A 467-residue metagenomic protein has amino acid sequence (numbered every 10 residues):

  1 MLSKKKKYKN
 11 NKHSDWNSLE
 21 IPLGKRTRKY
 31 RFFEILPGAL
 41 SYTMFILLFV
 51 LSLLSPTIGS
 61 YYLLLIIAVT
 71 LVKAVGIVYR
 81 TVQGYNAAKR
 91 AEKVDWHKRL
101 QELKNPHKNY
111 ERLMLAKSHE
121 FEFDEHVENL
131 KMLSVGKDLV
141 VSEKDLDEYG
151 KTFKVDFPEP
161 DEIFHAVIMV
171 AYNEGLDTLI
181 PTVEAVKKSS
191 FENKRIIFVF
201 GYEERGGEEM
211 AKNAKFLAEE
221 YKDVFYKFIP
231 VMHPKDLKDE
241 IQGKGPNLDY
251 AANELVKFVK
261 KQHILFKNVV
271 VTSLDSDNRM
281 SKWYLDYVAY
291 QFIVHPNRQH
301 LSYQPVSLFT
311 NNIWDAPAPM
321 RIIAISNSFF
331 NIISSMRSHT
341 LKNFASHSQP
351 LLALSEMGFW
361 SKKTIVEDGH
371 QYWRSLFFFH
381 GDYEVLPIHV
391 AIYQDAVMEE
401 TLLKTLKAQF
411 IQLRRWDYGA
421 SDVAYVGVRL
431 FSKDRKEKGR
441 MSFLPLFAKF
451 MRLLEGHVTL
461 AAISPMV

Functional and structural regions predicted by a protein language model:
M1-V155: N-terminal membrane-anchoring/stem segments of glycan-assembly enzymes
L2-Y42, S52, A87-R90, S335-R337 (+1 more regions): Basic/Trp-rich segment in TM-proximal cytosolic loops or flexible interdomain/linker regions
L23-R31, L51-L63, F123, N193 (+7 more regions): Short, structured coil/loop segments at alpha-helix boundaries
Y62-I66, M169-V170, L341, L454: Hydrophobic alpha-helical transmembrane segments of multi-pass membrane proteins
V69, I229-M232, A448: General helical secondary-structure elements
Y85, Y287, H380, S464-V467: Hydrophobic alpha-helical membrane context
K89-S421: Internal catalytic domains of large membrane-associated glycosyltransferases
